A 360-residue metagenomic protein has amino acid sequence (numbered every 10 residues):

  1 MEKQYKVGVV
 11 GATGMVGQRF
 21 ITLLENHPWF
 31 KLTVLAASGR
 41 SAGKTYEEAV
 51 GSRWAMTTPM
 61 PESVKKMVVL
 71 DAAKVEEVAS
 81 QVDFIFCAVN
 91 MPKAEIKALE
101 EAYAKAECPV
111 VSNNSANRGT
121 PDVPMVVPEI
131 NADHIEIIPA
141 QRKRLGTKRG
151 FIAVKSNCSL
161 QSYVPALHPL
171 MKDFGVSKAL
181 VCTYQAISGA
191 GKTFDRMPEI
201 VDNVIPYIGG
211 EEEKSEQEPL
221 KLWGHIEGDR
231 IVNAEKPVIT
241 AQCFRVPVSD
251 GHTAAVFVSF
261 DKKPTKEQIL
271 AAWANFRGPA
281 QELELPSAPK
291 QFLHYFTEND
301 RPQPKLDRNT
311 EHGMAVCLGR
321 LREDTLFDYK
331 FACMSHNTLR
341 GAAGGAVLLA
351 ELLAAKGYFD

Functional and structural regions predicted by a protein language model:
M1-I200, V204-P206, P237-V238, T310 (+4 more regions): N-terminal Rossmann-like NAD(P) cofactor-binding subdomain of oxidoreductases, focused on the glycine-rich
S188-D360: Charged docking surfaces used in two-component/phosphorelay signaling
